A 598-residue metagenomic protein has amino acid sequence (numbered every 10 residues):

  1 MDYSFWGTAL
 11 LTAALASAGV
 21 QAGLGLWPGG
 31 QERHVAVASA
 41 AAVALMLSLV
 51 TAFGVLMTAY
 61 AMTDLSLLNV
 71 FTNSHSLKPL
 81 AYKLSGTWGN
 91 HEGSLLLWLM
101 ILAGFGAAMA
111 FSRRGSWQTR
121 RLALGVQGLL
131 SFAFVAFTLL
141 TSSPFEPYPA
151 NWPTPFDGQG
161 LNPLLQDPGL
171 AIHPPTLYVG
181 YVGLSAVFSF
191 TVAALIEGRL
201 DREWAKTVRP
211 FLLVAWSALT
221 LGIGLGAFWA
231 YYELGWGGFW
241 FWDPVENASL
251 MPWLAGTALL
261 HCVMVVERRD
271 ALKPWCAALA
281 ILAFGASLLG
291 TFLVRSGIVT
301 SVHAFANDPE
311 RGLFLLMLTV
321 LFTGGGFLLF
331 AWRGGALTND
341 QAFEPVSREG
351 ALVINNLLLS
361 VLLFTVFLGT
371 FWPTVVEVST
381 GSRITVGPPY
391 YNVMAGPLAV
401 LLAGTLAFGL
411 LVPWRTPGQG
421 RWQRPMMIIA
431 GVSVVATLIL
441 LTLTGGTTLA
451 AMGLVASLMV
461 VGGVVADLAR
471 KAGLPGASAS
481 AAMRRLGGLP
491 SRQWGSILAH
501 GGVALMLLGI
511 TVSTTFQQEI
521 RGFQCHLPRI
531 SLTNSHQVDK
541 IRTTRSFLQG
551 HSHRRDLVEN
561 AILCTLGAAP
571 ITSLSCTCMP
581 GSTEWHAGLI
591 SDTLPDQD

Functional and structural regions predicted by a protein language model:
M1-H34, A44, T51, P244-L254 (+3 more regions): Contiguous transmembrane helix-bundle modules in multi-pass membrane proteins
M1-L10, Q31-A36, T58-E92, S143-P174 (+8 more regions): Membrane-interface interhelical loops and short amphipathic "cap" helices that link adjacent transmembrane segments
T12-A22, S94-N151, P155-A227, G235: A conserved hydrophobic secondary-structure block that centers on an alpha-helix together with its immediately flanking
G30-L49, A108-F132, I196-S217, W242 (+5 more regions): Membrane-interfacial loop-to-helix junctions in multi-pass inner-membrane proteins
L49-F71, S76-K78, S85-G106, F137-E146 (+4 more regions): Transmembrane-helix bundle segments that line or gate the permeation/cavity pathway in multi-pass membrane proteins
L130-L140, G183, A215-G224, A283-G290 (+3 more regions): Alpha-helical transmembrane segments of multi-pass integral membrane proteins
